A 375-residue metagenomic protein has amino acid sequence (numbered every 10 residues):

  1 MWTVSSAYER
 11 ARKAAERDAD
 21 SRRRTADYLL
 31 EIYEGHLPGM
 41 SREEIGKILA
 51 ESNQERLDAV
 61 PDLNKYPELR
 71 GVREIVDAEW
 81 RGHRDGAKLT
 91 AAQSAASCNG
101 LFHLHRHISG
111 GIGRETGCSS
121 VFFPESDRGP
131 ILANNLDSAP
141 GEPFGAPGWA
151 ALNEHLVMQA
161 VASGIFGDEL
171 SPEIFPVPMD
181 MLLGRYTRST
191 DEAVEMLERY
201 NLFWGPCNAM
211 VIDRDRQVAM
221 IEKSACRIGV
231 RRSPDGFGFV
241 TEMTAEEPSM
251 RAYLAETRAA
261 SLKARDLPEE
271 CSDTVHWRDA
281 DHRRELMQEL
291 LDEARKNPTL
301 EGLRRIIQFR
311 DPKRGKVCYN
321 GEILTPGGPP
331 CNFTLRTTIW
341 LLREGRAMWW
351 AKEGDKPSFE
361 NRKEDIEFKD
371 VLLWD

Functional and structural regions predicted by a protein language model:
M1-C118, E125, Y186-V218, P234-D375: C-terminus-biased signal that marks the final domain/tail of proteins
S94-M179, L335-I339, A347-A351: Internal mixed beta-strand/loop scaffold within catalytic domains of large alpha/beta enzymes
N134-L136, V161-G164, R214, K223 (+1 more regions): Fold-independent oxyanion-binding glycine-rich loops and adjacent beta-strand/coil segments at enzyme active sites
G141-G145, G167-I174, G229-D235, S358-I366: A short, polar/proline- and glycine-enriched secondary-structure boundary/capping micro-motif
M181-R185: Short, well-ordered beta-strand elements within core beta-sheets of diverse protein domains
I221-I228: Acidic-enriched catalytic cores of C-N bond-cleaving enzymes acting on peptides and small amides
